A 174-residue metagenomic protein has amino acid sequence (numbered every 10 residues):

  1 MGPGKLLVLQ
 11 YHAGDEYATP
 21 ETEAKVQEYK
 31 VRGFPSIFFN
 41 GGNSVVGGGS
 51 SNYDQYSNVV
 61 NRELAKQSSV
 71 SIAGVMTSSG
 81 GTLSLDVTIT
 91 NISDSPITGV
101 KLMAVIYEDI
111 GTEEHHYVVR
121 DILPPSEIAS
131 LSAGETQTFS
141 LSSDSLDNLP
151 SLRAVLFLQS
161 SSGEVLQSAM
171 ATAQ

Functional and structural regions predicted by a protein language model:
P3-Q174: Short, conserved sequence motifs used for protein processing/export or organelle targeting and for catalysis
